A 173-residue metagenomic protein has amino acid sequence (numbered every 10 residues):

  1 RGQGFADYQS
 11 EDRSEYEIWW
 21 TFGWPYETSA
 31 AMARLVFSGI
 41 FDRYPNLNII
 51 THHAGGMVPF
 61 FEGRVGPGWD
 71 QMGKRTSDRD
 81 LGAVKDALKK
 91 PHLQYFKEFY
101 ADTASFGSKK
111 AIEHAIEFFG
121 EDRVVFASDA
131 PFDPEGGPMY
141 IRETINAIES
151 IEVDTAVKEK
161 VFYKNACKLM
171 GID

Functional and structural regions predicted by a protein language model:
R1-V125: Catalytic pocket-lining loop regions of alpha/beta-barrel enzymes, especially the amidohydrolase/enolase/GH5 lineages
S38-G39, L47, M57, Y100-D102 (+2 more regions): Mid-to-C-terminal alpha-helical segments outside catalytic/metal-binding sites
